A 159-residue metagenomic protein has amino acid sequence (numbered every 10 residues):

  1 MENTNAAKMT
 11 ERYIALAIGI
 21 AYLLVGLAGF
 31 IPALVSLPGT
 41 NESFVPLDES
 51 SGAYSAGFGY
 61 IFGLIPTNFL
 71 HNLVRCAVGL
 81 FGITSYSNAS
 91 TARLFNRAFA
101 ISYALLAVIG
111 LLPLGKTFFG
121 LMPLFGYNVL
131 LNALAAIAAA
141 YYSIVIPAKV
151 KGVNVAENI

Functional and structural regions predicted by a protein language model:
E2-I159: Membrane-interface extramembranous regions
